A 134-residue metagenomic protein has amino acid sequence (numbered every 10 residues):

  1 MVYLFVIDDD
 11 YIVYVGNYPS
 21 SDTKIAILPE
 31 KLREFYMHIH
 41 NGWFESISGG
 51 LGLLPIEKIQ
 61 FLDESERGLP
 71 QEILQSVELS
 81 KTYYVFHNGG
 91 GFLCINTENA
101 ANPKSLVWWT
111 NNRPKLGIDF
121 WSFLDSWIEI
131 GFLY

Functional and structural regions predicted by a protein language model:
M1-F5, A100-N102, W108: Membrane topogenic helices and adjacent juxtamembrane segments
M1-L93: A surface-exposed partner-binding patch
Y36, A101-N102, F120: Intrinsically disordered, low-complexity regions enriched in Ser/Pro/Gly/Gln/His and often acidic
I47, E98-N99, P103: Catalytic loop of the DD-peptidase/beta-lactamase superfamily, centered on the K-T-G motif and neighboring
N88-G89, N102-L106, F132-Y134: A broadly tuned preference for mixed-charge, low-complexity surface segments
G89-L93, A100-A101, N112-P114: Short, solvent-exposed loop/turn segments at secondary-structure junctions
I95-E98, L106-V107, D119: Short conserved micro-motifs at the rims of enzyme active sites and ligand-binding pockets
W108, N112-Y134: Compact, glycine/acidic-enriched structural inserts
